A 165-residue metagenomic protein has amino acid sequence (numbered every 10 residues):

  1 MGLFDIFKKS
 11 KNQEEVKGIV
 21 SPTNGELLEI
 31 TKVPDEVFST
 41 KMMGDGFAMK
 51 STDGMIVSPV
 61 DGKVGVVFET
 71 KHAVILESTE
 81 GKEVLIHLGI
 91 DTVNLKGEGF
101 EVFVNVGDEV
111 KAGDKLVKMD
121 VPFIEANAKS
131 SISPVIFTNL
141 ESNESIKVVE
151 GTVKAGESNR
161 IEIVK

Functional and structural regions predicted by a protein language model:
G2-K165: Contiguous, well-folded functional domains in the mature portion of proteins
